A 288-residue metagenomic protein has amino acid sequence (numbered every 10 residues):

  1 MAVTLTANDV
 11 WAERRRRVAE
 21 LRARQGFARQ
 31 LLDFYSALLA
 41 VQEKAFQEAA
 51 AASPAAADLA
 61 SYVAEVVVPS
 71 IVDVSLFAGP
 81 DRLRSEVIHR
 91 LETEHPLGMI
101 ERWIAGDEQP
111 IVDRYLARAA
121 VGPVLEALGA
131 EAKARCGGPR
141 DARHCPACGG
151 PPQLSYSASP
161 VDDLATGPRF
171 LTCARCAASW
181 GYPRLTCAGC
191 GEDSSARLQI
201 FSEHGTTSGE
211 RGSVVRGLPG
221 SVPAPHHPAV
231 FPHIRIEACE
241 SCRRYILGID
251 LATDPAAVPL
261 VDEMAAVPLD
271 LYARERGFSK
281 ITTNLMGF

Functional and structural regions predicted by a protein language model:
A2-C136: N-terminal alpha-helical interaction blocks
I71, I88, I100, I104 (+5 more regions): Weak global preference for isoleucine
G129-R274: Cys/His-clustered metal-coordination modules, chiefly Zn-binding fingers
I249-A252, N284-F288: Short flanking/linker segments adjacent to small metal-binding domains or redox-active Cys/His motifs
L269-L285: C-terminal membrane-proximal segments flanking the terminal transmembrane helix
